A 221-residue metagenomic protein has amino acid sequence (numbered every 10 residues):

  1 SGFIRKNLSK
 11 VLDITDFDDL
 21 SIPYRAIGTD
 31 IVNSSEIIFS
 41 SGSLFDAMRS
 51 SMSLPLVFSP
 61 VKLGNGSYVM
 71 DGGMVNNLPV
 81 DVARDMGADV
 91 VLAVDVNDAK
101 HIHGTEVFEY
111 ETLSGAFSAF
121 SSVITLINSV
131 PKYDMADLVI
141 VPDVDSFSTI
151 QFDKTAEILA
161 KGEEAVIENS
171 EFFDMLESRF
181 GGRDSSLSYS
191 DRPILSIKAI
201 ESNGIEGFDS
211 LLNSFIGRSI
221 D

Functional and structural regions predicted by a protein language model:
S1-D221: Patatin-like phospholipase
